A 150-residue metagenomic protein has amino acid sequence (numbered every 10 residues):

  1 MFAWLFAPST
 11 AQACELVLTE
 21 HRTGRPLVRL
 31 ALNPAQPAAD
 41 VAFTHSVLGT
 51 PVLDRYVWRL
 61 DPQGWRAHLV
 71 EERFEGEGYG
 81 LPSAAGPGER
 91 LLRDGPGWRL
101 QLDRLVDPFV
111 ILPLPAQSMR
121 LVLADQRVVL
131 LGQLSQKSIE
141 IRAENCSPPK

Functional and structural regions predicted by a protein language model:
M1-A7: Bacterial N-terminal signal peptides
P8-C14, P113-S118: A short, compositionally biased
A11-G76: N-terminal secretory signal peptides
G64-L69, E77-K150: Mature, soluble, non-transmembrane domains
